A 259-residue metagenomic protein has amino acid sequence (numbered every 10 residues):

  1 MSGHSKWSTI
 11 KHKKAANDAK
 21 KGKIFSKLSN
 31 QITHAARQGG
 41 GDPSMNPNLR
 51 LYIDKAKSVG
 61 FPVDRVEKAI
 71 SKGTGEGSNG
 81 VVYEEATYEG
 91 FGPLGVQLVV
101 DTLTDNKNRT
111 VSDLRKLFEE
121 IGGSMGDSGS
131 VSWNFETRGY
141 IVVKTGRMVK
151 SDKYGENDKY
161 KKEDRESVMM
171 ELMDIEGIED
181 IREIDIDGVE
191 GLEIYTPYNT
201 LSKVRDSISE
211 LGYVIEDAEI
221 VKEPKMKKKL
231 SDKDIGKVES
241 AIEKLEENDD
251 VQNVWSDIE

Functional and structural regions predicted by a protein language model:
M1-F118, G122-G126, V131-K153: N-terminal cationic and glycine-rich segments that engage phosphates or anionic surfaces
V142-M148, D158-E259: Positively charged, low-complexity, intrinsically disordered RNA-binding extensions
